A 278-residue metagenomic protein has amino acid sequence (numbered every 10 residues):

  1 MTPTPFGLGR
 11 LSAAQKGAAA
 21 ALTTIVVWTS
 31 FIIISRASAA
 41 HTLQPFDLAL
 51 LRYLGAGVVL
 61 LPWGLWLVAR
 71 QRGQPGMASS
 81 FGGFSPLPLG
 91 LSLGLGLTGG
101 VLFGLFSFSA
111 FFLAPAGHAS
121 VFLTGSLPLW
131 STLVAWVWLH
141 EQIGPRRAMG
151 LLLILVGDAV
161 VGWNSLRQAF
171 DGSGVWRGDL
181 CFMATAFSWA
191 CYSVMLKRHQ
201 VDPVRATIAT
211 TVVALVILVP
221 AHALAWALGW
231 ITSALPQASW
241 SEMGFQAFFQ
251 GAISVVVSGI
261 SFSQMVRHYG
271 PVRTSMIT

Functional and structural regions predicted by a protein language model:
T2-L51, A56, R167-R198, I217-P220: Glycine-/small-residue-enriched transmembrane alpha-helix faces in small-molecule transporters and effluxers
A20-L22, S92-G96, F108, S120 (+5 more regions): Residue-level signature of transmembrane alpha-helical cores of multipass secondary-active transporters and flippases
T24, L51, G104, G117-S126 (+2 more regions): Helix-helix packing/entry segments at the starts of transmembrane helices
V27-I32, L65-L123, V160, G251-Y269: Specific transmembrane alpha-helical segments of multi-pass solute transporters/efflux pumps, especially DMT/EamA
I33-P45, F111-F112, G162-V175, A225-Q246: Membrane-interface helix termini and inter-helical loops of multi-pass transporters
S38-A40, F111-F112, W138-L139, L196 (+2 more regions): Helix-capping/transition residues at the boundaries of transmembrane alpha-helices and the short helical linkers
D47-V58, S107-Q142, T185, P271-T278: Specific alpha-helical transmembrane segments that line the substrate/conduction pathway and gating interfaces
L60, I143-S165: Hydrophobic transmembrane alpha-helices of multi-pass small-molecule transport proteins
